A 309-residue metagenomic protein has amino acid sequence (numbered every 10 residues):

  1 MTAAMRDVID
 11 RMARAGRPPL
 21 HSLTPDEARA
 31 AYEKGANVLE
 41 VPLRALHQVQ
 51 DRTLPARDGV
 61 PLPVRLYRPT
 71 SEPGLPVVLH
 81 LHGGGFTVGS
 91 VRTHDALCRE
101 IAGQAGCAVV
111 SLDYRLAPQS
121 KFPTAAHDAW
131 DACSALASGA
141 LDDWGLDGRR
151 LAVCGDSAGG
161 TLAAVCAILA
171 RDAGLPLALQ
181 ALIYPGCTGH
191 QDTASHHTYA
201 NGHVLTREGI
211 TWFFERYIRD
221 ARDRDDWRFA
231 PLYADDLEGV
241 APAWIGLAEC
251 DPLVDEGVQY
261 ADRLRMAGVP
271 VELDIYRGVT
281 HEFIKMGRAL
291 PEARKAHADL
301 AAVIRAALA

Functional and structural regions predicted by a protein language model:
M1-L66, L308-A309: A glycine/proline-hinged amphipathic helix-loop "lid/cap" segment that gates access to hydrophobic ligand pockets
G59-L62, P69-V77, L237-A241: Proline/glycine-enriched tight loop/beta-turn segments at coil->beta junctions that connect or precede beta-strands
V78-H80, V109, W244: Hydrophobic beta-strand anchors of alpha/beta hydrolase catalytic cores
H82-V88, C250: Active-site glycine-rich loops that stabilize anionic/oxyanionic intermediates across multiple enzyme folds
R92-S111: Short amphipathic alpha-helix adjacent to the substrate-entry channel of hydrolases
A137-A152: Gly/Ser-rich "nucleophile elbow"/oxyanion-hole loop immediately N-terminal to the catalytic nucleophile in hydrolases
R149, A164-A309: Alpha/beta hydrolase fold serine-hydrolase catalytic domain that processes acyl esters and thioesters
G155, G159, A163: Gly/Ala-rich beta-loop-alpha elbow adjacent to hydrolase catalytic centers
